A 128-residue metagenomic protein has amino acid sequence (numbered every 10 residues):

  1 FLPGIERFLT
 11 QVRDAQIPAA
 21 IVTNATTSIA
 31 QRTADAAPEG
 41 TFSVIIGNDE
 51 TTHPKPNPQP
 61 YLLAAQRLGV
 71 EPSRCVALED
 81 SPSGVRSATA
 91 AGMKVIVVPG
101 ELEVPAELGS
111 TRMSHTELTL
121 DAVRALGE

Functional and structural regions predicted by a protein language model:
F1-F8: A short, well-structured juxtamembrane/interface segment
T10-R13, I17, T27-E128: Asp-based, Mg2+/Mn2+-dependent phosphohydrolase catalytic module
T23-A25: Conserved phosphate-coupling serine/threonine residues in phosphotransfer and NTP-handling enzymes
